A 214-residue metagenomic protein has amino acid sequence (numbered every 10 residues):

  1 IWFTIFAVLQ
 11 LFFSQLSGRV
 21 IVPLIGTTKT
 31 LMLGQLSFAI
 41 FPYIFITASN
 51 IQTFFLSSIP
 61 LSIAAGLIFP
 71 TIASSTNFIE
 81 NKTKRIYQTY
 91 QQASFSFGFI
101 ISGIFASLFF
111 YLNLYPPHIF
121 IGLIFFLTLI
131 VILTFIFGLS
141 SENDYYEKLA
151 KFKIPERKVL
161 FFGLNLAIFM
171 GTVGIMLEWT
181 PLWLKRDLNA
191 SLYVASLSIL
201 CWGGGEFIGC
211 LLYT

Functional and structural regions predicted by a protein language model:
T4-R19, L200-G209: Central cavity-lining transmembrane alpha-helices of secondary-active solute carriers, predominantly the Major
K29-Y43: Structural signature of the two symmetry-related core transmembrane helices
T47-Q52, N189: Helix-breaking motifs and short loop linkers at transmembrane-helix boundaries and internal kinks in secondary membrane
Q52-P60: Paired small-residue
L67-E80: Intracellular juxtamembrane helix-capping segments at the cytosolic ends of symmetry-related transmembrane helices
Q91-G138: Helix-loop-helix hairpin linking two adjacent transmembrane segments in secondary transporters
V159-L200: Extracytoplasmic gate region of multi-pass secondary transporters
Y213-T214: Conserved small/polar residues in nucleotide/adenosyl-binding loops
